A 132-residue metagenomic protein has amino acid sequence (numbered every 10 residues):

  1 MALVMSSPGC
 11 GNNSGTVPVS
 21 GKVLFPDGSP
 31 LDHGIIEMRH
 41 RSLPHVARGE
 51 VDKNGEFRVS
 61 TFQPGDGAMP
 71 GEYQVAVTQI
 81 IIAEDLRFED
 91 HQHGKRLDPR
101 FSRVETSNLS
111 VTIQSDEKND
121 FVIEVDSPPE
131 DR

Functional and structural regions predicted by a protein language model:
M1-G9: Sec-dependent bacterial lipoprotein signal peptides
C10-V122, D126-R132: Beta-strand-dominated extracellular/periplasmic modules and repeats in secreted or surface-exposed proteins
